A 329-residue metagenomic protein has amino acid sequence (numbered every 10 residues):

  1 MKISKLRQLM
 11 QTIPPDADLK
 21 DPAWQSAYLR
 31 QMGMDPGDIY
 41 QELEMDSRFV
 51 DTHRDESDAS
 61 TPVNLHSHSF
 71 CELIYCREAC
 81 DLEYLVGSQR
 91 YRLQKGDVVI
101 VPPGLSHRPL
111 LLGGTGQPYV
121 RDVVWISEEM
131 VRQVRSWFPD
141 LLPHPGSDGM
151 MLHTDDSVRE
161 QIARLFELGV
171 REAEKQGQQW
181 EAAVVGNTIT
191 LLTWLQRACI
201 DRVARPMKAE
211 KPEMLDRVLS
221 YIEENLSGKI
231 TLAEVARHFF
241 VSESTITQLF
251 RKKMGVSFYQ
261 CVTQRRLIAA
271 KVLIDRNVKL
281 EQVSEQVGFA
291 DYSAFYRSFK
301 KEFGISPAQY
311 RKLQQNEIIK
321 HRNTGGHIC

Functional and structural regions predicted by a protein language model:
M1-L85, Q89-R92, A294, N316-C329: Generic protein-terminus/edge-of-domain signal
D46-H144, G177-E181: N-terminal regulatory/effector-sensing and dimerization cores that precede helix-turn-helix DNA-binding domains
G96, T245-F250, M254, A294-F295 (+1 more regions): Short hydrophobic/aromatic patch on the recognition helix
S136-R164: Aromatic/histidine-rich interaction motifs
S147-V158, A173-V184, L192-E224, G228 (+3 more regions): Short, Lys/Arg-enriched, Trp-marked, Pro/Gly-tolerant hinge/linker segments that flank
S220, E224, K229, A233 (+3 more regions): Terminal helix-turn-helix DNA-binding modules in bacterial transcription factors
